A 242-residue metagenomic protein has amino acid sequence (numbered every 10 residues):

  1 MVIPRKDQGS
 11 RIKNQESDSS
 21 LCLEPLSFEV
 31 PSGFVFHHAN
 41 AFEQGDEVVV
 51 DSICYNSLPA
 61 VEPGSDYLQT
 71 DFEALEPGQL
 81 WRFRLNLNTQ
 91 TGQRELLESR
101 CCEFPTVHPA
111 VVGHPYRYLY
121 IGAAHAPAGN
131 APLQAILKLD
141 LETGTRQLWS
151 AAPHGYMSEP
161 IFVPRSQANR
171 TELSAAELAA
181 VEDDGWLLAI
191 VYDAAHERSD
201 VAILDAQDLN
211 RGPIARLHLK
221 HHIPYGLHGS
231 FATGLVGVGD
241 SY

Functional and structural regions predicted by a protein language model:
M1-D7, S20-Y242: Beta-propeller domains
D7-E16: Arg/Gly-rich low-complexity intrinsically disordered repeat tracts
